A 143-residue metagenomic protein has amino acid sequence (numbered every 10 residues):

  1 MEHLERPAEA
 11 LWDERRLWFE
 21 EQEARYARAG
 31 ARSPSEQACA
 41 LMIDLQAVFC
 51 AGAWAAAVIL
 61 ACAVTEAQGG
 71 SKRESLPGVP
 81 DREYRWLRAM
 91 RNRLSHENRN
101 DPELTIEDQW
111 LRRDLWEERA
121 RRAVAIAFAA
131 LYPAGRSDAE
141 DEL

Functional and structural regions predicted by a protein language model:
M1-C50: Charged alpha-helical initiation segments
H3, R82-W86, R93-L143: Charge-enriched, short contiguous segments at helix-coil
E20-E21, G78-P80: Short, conserved aromatic-histidine micro-motifs
Q37-V48, E83-E97: Solvent-exposed, amphipathic alpha-helical segments
A56-V58: Solenoid-repeat scaffolds in large eukaryotic assemblies
T65-P77: Short, charge-rich amphipathic alpha-helical segments embedded in non-transmembrane helical bundles/solenoids
